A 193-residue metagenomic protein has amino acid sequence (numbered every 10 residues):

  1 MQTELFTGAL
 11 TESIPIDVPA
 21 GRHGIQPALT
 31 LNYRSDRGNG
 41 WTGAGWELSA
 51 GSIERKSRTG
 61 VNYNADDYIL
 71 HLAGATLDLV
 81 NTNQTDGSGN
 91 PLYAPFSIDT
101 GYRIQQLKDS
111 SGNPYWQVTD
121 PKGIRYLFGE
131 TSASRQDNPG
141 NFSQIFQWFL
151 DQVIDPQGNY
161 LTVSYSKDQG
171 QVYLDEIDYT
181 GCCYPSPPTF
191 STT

Functional and structural regions predicted by a protein language model:
M1-F149, P156: Long, intrinsically disordered, low-complexity, charged/polar and glycine-rich segments
T30, I69-H71, T76-D78, T162-S164 (+2 more regions): Ser/Thr- (and often Asn-) enriched beta-sheet segments in non-cytosolic proteins
G101-Y102, P185-T193: Alpha-helical cores of eukaryotic small-GTPase signaling modules
I145-S186: Hydrophobic or amphipathic alpha-helical targeting/insertion segments
